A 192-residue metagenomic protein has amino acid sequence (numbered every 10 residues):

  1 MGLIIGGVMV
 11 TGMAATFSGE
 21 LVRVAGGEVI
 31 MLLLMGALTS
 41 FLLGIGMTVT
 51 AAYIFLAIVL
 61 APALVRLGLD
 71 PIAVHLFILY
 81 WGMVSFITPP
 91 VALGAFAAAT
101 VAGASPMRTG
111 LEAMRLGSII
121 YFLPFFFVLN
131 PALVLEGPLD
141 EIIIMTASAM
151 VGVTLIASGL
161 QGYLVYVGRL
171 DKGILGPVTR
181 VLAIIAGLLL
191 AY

Functional and structural regions predicted by a protein language model:
M1-Y192: Alpha-helical transmembrane segments of multi-pass membrane transport proteins
